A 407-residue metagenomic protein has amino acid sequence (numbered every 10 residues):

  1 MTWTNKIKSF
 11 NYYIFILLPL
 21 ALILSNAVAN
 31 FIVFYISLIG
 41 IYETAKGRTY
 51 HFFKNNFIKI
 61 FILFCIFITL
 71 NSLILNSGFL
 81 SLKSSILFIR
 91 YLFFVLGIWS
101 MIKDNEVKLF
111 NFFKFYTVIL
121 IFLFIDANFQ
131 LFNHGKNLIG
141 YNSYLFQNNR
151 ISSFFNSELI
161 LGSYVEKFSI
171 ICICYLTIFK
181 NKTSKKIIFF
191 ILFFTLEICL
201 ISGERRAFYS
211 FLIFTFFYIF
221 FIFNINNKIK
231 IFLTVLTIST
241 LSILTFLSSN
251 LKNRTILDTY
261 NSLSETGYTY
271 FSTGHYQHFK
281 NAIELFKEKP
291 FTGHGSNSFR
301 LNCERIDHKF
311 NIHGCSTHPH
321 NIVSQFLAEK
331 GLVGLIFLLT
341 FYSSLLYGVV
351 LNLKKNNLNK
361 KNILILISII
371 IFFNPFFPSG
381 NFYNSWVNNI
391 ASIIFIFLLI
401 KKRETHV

Functional and structural regions predicted by a protein language model:
M1-F79, K83, S100-F110, K114-T117 (+5 more regions): Transmembrane signal-anchor hairpin modules in multi-pass inner-membrane enzymes, especially those that act on
L18-P19, F110-Y141, L145-F146, S153-I225 (+4 more regions): Alpha-helical transmembrane segments of multi-pass inner-membrane proteins
P19-I36, F52-F53, F67-Y91, I102-N111 (+4 more regions): Interfacial transmembrane-helix termini
N30-Y35, F94, S163-S169, R205-Y218 (+2 more regions): Transmembrane-embedded, aromatic-rich helix segments that form part of the hydrophobic channel/pocket engaging
Y35-I41, I170, C174, T215-F216 (+2 more regions): Transmembrane alpha-helices of multi-pass inner-membrane enzymes
S202, I222-T266, K280-E288, S296: A membrane-periplasm/extracellular boundary helix in multi-pass inner-membrane enzymes that assemble envelope glycans
T266-E288, T292-K330: Long extracytoplasmic/lumenal interhelical loops at the membrane interface of multi-pass membrane proteins
E329-L351: Selective detector of the "anchor" transmembrane alpha-helix that sits immediately C-terminal
